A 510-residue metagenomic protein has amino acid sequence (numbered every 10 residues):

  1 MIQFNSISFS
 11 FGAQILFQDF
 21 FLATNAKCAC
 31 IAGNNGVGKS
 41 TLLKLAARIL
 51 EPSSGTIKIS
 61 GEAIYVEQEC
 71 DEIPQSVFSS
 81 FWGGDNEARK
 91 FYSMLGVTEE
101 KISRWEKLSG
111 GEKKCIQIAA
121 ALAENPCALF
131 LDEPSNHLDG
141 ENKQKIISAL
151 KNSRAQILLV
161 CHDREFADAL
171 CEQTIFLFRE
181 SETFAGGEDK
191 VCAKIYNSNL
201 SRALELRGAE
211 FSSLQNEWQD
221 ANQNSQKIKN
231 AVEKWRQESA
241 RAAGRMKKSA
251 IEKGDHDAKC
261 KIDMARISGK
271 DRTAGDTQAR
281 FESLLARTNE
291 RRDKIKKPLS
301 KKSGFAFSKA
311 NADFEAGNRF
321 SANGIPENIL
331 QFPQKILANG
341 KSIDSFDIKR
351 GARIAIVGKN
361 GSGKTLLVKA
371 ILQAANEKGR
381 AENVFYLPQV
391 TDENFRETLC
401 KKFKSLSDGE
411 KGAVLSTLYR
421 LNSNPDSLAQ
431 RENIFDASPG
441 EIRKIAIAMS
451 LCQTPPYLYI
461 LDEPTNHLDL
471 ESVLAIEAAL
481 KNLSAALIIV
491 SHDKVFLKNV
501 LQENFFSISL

Functional and structural regions predicted by a protein language model:
M1-N216, N311-L510: ABC ATP-binding cassette signature C-motif
S53-S54, F78-F91, L177-S300, G409 (+1 more regions): Extended, highly charged alpha-helical segments
S300-A310: Long, charged, glycine-rich C-terminal linkers/tails
